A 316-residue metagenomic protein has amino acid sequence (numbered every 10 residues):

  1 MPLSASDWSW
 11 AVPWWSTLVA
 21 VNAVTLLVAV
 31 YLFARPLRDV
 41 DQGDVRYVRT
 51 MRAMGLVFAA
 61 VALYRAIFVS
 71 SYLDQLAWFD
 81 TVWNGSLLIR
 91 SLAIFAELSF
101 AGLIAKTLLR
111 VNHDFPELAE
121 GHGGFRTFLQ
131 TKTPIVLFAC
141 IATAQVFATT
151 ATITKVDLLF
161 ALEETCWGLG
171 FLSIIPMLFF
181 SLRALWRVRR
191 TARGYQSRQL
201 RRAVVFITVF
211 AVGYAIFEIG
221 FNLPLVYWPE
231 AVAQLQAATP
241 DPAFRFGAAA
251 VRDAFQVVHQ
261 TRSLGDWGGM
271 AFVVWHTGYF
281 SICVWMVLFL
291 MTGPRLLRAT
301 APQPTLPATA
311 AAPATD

Functional and structural regions predicted by a protein language model:
P2-V28, F272-W275: Hydrophobic transmembrane alpha-helical segments in integral membrane proteins
S9-W10, D80-F95, R262-V274: Short aromatic-rich membrane-water interface segments that cap or initiate transmembrane helices in multi-pass membrane
V12, Q75-R90, D157-L169: Non-cytosolic membrane-interface motifs at loop->transmembrane helix junctions
N22-L32, I175-D316: C-terminal transmembrane-bundle signature of multipass membrane proteins, characterized by strong activation on
A29-R38, V69, S91-T131, T143-T152 (+1 more regions): Internal transmembrane alpha-helix with an interfacial aromatic "cap," most often the third helix
D39-Y47, V111-A142, R295-A314: Cytoplasmic juxtamembrane regions at transmembrane-helix boundaries
M54-Y64, L92-A105, Q130-T150, W167-S181 (+2 more regions): Alpha-helical transmembrane segments of multi-pass integral membrane proteins
A60-L88, T152: Helix-loop junctions on the outward
